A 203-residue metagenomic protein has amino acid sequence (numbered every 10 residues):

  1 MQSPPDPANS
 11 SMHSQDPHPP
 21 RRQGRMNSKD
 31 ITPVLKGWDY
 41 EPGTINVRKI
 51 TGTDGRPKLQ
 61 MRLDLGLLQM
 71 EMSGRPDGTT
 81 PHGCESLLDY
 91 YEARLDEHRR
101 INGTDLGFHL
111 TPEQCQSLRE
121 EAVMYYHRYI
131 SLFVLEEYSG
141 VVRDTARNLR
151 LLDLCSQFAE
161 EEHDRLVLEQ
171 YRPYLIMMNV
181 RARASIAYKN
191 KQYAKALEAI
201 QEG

Functional and structural regions predicted by a protein language model:
S3: Cationic, low-complexity basic patches in intrinsically disordered or flexible, solvent-exposed regions
D6-A8, D16: Acidic, Ala/Val/Gly-enriched low-complexity intrinsically disordered segments
P20-C155, Q201-E202: N-terminal alpha-helical interaction modules that lie
G107-P112, Q157-Y174: Acidic, Ser/Thr-rich low-complexity linear motifs
R181-A187: Alpha-helical protein-protein interaction scaffolds
Q192-G203: Structured, non-catalytic alpha/beta "coupling" segments that mediate domain-domain communication and provide generic
